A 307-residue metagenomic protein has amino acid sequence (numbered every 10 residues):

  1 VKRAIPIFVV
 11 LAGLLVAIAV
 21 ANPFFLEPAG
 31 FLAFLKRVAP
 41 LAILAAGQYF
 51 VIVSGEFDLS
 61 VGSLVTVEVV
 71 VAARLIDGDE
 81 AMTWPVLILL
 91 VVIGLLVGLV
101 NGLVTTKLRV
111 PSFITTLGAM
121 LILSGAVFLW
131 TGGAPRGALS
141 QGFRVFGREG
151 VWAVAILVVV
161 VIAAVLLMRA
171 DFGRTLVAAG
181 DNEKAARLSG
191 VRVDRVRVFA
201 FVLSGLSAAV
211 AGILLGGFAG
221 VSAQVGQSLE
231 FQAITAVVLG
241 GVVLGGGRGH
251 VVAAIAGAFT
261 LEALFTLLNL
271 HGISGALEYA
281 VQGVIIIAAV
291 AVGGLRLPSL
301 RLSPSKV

Functional and structural regions predicted by a protein language model:
V1-K2, I52-F57, I76-G78, M82 (+4 more regions): Short loop segments and helix-boundary regions at transmembrane helix junctions of multi-pass inner-membrane proteins
V1-V16, V161-I162, D181, R187-R195 (+1 more regions): Cytosolic-side transmembrane-helix boundaries in multi-pass membrane proteins
A4-V9, F34, A42, S63-V67 (+8 more regions): Hydrophobic alpha-helical transmembrane segments
I7-A19, Q48, M120-V127, A155-L166 (+4 more regions): Hydrophobic core segments of alpha-helical transmembrane domains in multi-pass membrane transport and ion-translocation
V16-F24, P28-D79, V104-R109, V237 (+3 more regions): Single transmembrane alpha-helix segments in multi-pass membrane proteins
M82-L90, L96-N101, T105, E149-V221: Helix-loop-helix "hairpin" substructures at the membrane interface of multi-pass membrane proteins
L108, S112-F172, V196-F199, F218-Q227 (+3 more regions): Transmembrane helix-bundle core of multi-pass membrane transporters and related energy-transducing complexes
A208, S222-G283: Transmembrane alpha-helical segments in multi-pass inner-membrane proteins
